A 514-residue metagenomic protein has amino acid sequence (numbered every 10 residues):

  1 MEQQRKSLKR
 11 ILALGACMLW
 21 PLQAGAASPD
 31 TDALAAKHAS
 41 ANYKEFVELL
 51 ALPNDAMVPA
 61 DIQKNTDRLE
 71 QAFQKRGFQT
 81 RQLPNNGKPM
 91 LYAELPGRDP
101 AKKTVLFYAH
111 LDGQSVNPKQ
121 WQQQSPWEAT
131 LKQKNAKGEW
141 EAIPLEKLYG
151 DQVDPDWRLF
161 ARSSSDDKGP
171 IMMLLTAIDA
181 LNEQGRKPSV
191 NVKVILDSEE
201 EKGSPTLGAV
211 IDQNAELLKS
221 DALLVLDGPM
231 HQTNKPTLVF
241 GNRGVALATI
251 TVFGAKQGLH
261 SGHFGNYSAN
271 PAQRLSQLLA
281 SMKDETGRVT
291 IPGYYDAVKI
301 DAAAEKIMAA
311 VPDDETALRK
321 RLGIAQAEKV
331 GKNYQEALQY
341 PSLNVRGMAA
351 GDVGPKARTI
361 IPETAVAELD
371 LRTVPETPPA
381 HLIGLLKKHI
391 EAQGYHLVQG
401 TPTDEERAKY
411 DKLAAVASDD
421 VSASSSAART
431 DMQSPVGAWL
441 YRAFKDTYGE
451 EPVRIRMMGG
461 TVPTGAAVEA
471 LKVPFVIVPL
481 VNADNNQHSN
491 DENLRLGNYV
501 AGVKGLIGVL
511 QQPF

Functional and structural regions predicted by a protein language model:
E2-L12: Bacterial N-terminal signal peptides that target proteins for export
P21-A24: N-terminal signal peptide c-region/cleavage motif recognized by signal peptidases
A27-P126, T364: N-terminal helical capping/dimerization or prosegment-like subdomains of hydrolases acting on amide or phosphate bonds
P100, Q232, T290-T364, P375-K388 (+2 more regions): An extended, acidic, His-containing surface patch that forms the Zn2+-binding/catalytic region of metallohydrolases
K102-K193: Active-site metal-coordination/substrate-binding segment of hydrolases, especially metallo-dependent peptidases
Q152-G241: Acidic/histidine-rich catalytic neighborhood of metal-dependent amide-processing enzymes
T237-F253, V478-V481: Flexible glycine/proline-rich, aromatic-decorated loop/lid segments
G265-T286: A short core secondary-structure module
